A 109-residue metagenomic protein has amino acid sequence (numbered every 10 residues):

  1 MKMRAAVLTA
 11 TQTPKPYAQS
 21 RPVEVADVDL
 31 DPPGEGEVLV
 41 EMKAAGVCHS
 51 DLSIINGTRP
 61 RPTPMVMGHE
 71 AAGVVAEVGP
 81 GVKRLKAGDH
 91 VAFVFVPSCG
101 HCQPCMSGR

Functional and structural regions predicted by a protein language model:
M1-A6: Short structural boundary motif marking the start of a folded domain
T13-Q19: Intrinsically disordered, low-complexity Ser/Thr- and acidic-rich flexible linkers and loops, especially at boundaries
Q19-D29: Short glycine/threonine/proline-enriched tight-turn/helix- or strand-capping micro-motif at secondary-structure
D29-A45, I55-M106: Glycine-rich beta-strand-centered segment in the early N-terminal region that forms part of a ligand/cofactor-binding
C48: Conserved Rossmann-like nucleotide-cofactor binding loop
